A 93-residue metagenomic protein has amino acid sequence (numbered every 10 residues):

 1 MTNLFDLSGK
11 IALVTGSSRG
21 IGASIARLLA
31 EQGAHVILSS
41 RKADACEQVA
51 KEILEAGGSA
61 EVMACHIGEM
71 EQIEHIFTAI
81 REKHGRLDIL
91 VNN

Functional and structural regions predicted by a protein language model:
M1-K10: Flexible N-terminal pre-Rossmann segment of NAD(P)-dependent oxidoreductases
I11, S18-G20, K42: Conserved glycine-rich cofactor-binding loop
I11-V14, L90-V91: Conserved hydrophobic beta-strands of the Rossmann-like cofactor-binding core in SDR/related NAD(P)H-dependent
L29: Aromatic pocket-lining residues of Rossmann-like dinucleotide-binding sites
Q32-V49: Conserved glycine-rich Rossmann-like NAD(P)H-binding loop of the short-chain dehydrogenase/reductase
A43-D44, A64-I76: The beta1-alpha1 cofactor-binding region of Rossmann-like NAD(H)/NADP(H)-dependent oxidoreductases
A56-S59, T78-N92: A glycine-rich helix->loop->beta "capping" turn within Rossmann-like NAD(P)(H)-dependent oxidoreductase domains
